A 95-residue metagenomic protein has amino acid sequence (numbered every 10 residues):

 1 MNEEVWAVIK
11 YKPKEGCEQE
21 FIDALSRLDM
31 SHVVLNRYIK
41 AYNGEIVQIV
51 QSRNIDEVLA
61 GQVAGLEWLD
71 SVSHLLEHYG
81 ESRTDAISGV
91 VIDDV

Functional and structural regions predicted by a protein language model:
M1, I39-A41: Short glycine/proline-enriched loop/turn "hinge" motifs that connect secondary-structure elements and lie
N2-K12: Short glycine-/aliphatic-rich beta-strand segments at the starts of folded cytosolic domains
K10-D23: Short, surface-exposed ligand-recognition loops at beta-strand->loop->(often short) alpha-helix junctions that present
K10-P13, V50-N54: Short beta-strand-to-loop capping motifs
R27-I39, Q51-A86: An amphipathic, aromatic/His-enriched active-site/gating alpha helix that lines ligand/cofactor pockets
Y42-I46: Short acidic/glycine-enriched loop/turn segments that link adjacent beta-strands
D85-V95: Acidic/histidine-enriched, glycine/proline-rich intrinsically disordered or flexible terminal extensions
